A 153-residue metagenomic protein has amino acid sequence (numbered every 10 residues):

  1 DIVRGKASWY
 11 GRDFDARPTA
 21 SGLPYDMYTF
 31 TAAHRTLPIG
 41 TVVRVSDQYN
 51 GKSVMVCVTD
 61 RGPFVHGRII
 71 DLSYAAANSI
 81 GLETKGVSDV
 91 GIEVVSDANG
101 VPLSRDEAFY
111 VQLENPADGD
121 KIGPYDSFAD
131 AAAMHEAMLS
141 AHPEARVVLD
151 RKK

Functional and structural regions predicted by a protein language model:
D1-D150: Secreted/periplasmic proteins
